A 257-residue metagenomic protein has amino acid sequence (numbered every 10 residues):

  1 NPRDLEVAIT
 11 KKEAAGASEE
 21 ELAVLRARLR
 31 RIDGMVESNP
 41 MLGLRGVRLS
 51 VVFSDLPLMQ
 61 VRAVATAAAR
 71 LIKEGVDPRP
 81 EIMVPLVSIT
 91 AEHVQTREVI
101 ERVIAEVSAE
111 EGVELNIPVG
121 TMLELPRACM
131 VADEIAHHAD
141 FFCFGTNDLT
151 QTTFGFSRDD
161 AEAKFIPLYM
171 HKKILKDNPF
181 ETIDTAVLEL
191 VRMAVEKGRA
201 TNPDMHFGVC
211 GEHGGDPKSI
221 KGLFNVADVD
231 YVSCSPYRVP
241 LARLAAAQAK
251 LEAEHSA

Functional and structural regions predicted by a protein language model:
N1-A257: Conserved alpha/beta-domain cores
